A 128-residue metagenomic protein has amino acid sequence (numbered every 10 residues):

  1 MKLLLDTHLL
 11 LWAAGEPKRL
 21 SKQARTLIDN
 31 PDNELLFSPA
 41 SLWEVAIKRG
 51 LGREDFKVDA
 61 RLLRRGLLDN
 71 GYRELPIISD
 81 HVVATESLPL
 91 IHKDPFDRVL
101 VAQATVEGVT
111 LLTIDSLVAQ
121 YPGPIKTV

Functional and structural regions predicted by a protein language model:
M1-F37, L51-R65, E107, S116-Y121 (+1 more regions): Short, well-structured N-terminal submotif of metal-dependent ribonuclease cores
T7-H8, V45, T85, A104: Generic structural signal for small/hydrophobic residues in well-ordered secondary structure, especially within
L9, S41-L42, H81, L100 (+1 more regions): Alpha-helix capping/helix-boundary segments
W12, W43, F96, T127-V128: Tryptophan-centered motif/residue detector
E44, A84-S87, Q120-Y121: Phosphate- and divalent-cation-binding pockets in alpha/beta enzyme and binding domains that engage nucleotide-derived
D55-R61, L68-I114, V128: Active-site neighborhoods of divalent-metal-dependent phosphate/nucleic-acid chemistry enzymes
N70, Y121-G123: Short, structured coil segments at secondary-structure junctions
